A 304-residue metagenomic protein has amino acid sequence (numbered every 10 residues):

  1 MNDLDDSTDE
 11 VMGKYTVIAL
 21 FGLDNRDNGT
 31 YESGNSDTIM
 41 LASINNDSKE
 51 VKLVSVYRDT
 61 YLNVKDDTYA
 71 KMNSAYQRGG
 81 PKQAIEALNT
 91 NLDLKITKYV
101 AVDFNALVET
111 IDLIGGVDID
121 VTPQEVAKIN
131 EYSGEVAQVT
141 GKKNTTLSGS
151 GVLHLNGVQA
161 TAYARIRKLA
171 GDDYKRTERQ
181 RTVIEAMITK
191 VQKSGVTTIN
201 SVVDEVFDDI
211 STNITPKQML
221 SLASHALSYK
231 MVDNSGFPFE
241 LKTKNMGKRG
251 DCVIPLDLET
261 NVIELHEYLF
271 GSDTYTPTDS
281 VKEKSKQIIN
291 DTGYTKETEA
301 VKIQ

Functional and structural regions predicted by a protein language model:
M1-S48, S221-S224: Entry/capping segment at the start of metal-dependent catalytic domains with acidic active-site entry clusters
N2-T8, Y15, D209-Q304: C-terminal solvent-exposed extensions
D9, D112-G195: Flexible, polar/acidic helix-loop-strand segments at domain edges
G13-T16, S33-I39, S48-V56, D67 (+7 more regions): Extracytoplasmic
D27-T30, A70-R78, D93-K98, S150 (+4 more regions): Second-shell loop/turn segments in exported
T38, Y69, P81-N89, F104-V108 (+8 more regions): Extracytoplasmic/secreted envelope proteins and their assembly/folding machinery, especially bacterial periplasmic
K52-G79, P123, S133: Flexible, solvent-exposed short loops/turns enriched in glycine
R78-K142, T215, M219: Amphipathic, coiled-coil-like alpha-helical scaffolding segments used for oligomerization/assembly
